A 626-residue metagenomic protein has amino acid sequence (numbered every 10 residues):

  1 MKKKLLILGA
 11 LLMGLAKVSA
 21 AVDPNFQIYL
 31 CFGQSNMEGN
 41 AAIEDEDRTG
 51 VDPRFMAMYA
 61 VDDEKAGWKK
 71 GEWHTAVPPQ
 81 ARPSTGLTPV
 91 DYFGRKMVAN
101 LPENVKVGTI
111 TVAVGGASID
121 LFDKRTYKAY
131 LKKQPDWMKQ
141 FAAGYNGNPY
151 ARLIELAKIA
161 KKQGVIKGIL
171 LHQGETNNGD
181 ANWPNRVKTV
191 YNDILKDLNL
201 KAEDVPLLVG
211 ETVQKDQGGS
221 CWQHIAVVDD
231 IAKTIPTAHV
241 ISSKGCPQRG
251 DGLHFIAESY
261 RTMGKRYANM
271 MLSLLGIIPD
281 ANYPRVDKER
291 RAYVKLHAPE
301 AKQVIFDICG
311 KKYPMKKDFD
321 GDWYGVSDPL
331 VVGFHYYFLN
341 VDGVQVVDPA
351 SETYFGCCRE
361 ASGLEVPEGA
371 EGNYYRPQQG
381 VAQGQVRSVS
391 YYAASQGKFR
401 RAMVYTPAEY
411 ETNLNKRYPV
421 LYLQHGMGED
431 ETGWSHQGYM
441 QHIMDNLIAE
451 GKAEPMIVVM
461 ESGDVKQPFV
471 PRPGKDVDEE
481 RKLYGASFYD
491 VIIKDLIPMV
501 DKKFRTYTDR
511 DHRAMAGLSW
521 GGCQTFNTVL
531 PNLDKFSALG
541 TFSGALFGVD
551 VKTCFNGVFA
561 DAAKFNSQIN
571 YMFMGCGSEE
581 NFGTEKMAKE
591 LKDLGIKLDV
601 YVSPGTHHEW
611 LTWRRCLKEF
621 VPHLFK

Functional and structural regions predicted by a protein language model:
L5-G14: Sec-dependent N-terminal signal peptides
V18-A21: Boundary at the C-terminal end of the N-terminal hydrophobic targeting segment
N25-Q27, A202, E258, T262-I277: Conserved catalytic region of serine esterases and O-acyltransferases that act on ester linkages in lipids
Q27-L87, G115-S118: Catalytic nucleophile-elbow at a beta strand-turn-alpha helix junction centered on a G-D-S/GDSL motif, marking
Q34-E44, F122-R125, P135-K139, R152-E155 (+10 more regions): Non-catalytic cap/lid and distal C-terminal segments of serine-dependent acyl enzymes
E64-A160, N178, D216-G218: Conserved SGNH/GDSL esterase-like catalytic core that processes O-acyl groups on lipids and polysaccharides
T109, P206-E211, S220-G250, K265-L274: Extracellular serine-dependent O-acyl
A281-R285: Short beta-strand segments of immunoglobulin-like
